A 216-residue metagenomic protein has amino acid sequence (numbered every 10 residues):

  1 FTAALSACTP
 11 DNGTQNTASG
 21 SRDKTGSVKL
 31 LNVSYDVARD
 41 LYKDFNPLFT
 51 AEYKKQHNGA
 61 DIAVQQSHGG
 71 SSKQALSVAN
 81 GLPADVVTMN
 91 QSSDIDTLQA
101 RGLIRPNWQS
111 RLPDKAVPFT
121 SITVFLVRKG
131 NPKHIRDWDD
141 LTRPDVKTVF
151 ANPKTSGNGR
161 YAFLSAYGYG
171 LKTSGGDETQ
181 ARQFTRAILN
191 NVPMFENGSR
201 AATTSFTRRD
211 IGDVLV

Functional and structural regions predicted by a protein language model:
T2-L5: Bacterial Sec-type N-terminal signal peptides, specifically the leucine/valine-rich hydrophobic h-region
C8-N12: Bacterial signal peptide processing site
T14-T25, D177: Low-complexity, Pro/Thr/Ser/Glu-rich flexible segments characteristic of extracytoplasmic/periplasmic regions
G20-S156: N-terminal segment of the mature folded domain
V33-Y35, V127-R128, K147-S174, I188-F195: Short beta-strand->loop
D44, T120, K172, R182-Q183: Mature, Sec-exported extracytoplasmic domains of Gram-positive
S121, H134-D137, N158-A166, Q180 (+1 more regions): Internal, well-ordered alpha-helical segments in soluble enzyme and binding-protein domains
T173-V216: Ligand-binding pocket segment of bilobal, Venus flytrap-like solute-binding proteins
